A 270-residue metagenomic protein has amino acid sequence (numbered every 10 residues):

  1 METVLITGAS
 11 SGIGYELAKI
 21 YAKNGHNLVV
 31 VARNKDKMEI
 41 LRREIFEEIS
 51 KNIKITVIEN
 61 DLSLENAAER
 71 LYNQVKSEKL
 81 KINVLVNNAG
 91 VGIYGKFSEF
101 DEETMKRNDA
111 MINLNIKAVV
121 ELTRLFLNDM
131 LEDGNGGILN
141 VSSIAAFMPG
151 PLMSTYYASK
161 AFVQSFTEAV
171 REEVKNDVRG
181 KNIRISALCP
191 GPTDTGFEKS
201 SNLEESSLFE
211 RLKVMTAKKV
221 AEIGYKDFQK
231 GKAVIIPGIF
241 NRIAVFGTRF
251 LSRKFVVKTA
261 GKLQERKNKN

Functional and structural regions predicted by a protein language model:
S10-G12: Conserved glycine-rich cofactor-binding loop
Y15, E173-F240, K254, K258: SDR active-site lid
N24-L41: Conserved glycine-rich Rossmann-like NAD(P)H-binding loop of the short-chain dehydrogenase/reductase
E59-R70: The beta1-alpha1 cofactor-binding region of Rossmann-like NAD(H)/NADP(H)-dependent oxidoreductases
E69, G92-D109, L152: Conserved mid-core segment of classical short-chain dehydrogenase/reductases
T123, S159: Active-site helix of classical SDR
S143: Residue(s) in the substrate-gating loop at a strand-loop-helix junction that position the organic substrate next
